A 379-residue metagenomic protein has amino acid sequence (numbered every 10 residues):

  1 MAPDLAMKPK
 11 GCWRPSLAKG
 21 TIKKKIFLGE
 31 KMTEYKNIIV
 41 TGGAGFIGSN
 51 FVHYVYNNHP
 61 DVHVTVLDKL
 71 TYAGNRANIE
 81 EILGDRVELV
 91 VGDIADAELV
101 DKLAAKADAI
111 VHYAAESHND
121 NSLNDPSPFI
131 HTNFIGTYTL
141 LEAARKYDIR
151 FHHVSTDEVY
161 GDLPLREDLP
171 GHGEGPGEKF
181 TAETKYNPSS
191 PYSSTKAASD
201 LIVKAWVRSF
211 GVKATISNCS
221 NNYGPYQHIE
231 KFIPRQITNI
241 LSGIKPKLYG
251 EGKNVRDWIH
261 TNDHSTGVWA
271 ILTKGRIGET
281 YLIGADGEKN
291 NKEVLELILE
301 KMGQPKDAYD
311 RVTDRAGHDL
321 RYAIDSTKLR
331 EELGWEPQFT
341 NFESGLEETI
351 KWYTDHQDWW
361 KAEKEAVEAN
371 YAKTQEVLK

Functional and structural regions predicted by a protein language model:
P15, L28, I39, F51 (+5 more regions): C-terminal substrate-binding subdomain of Rossmann-fold SDR/epimerase-dehydratase oxidoreductases
K25-N222, W352-H356, A362, A366-K379: N-terminal Rossmann-like NAD(P)+-binding domain of SDR-like oxidoreductases, especially those catalyzing
N50, A77, K102, N121-N124 (+5 more regions): Generic recognition of short, well-ordered alpha-helical segments
N75, L83, P225-I229, G287 (+2 more regions): Residue-level signature of the cytosolic catalytic core of signaling kinases
N78, L163-K179, P191, L201-T273 (+2 more regions): NAD(P)-dependent short-chain dehydrogenase/reductase
